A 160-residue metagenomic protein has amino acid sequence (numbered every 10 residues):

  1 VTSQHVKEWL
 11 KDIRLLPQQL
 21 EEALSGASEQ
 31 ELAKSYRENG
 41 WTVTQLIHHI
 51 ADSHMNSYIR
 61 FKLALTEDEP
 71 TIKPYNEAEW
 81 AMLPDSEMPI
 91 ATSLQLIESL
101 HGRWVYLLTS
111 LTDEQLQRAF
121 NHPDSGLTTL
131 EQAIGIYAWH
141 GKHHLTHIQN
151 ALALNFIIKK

Functional and structural regions predicted by a protein language model:
V1-Q4, I158-K160: Short, Lys/Arg-enriched, disordered terminal segments
T2-E29, D52-L63, I136-W139: Alpha-helical bundle segments that constitute or directly flank the non-heme di-iron/ferroxidase center
T2-H5, G40, W80-S93, P123-Q132: Acidic/His metal-coordination segments adjacent to aromatic residues that form catalytic metal sites in metalloenzymes
E8, Q30-S35, A91-S93: Short helix-to-loop capping/linker segments positioned immediately adjacent to catalytic or ligand/cofactor-binding
E8-K11, E22-G26, D68-E69, M82-S86 (+1 more regions): Short acidic/polar alpha-helix capping motifs at helix-coil junctions
D12-P17, E21-A23, A81-R118, Y137: Acidic/histidine-rich alpha-helical segments that form the ligand environment of transition-metal centers
A23, A27-Q30, D68, L111-E114 (+1 more regions): A short secondary-structure junction motif
L32-A78, V105, A119-K160: Short, contiguous alpha-helical
